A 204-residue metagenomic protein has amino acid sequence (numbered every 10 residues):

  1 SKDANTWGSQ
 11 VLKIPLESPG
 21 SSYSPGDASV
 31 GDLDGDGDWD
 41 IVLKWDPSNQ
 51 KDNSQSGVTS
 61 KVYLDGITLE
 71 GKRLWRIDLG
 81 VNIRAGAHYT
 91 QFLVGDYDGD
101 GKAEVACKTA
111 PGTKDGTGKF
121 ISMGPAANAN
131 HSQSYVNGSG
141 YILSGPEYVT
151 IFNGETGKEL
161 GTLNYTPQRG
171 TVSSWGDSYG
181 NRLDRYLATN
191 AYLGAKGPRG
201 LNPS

Functional and structural regions predicted by a protein language model:
S1-S204: Beta-propeller-forming repeat regions
